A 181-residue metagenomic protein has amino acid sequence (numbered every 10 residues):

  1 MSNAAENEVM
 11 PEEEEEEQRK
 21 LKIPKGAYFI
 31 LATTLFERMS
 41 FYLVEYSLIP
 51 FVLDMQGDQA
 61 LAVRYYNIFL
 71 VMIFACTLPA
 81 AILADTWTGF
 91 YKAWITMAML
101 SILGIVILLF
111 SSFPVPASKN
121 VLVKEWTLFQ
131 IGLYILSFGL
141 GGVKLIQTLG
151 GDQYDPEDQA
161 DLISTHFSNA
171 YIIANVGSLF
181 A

Functional and structural regions predicted by a protein language model:
M1-T34, R38, N120: Cytosolic juxtamembrane N-terminal segment immediately preceding the first transmembrane helix of multi-pass
L35, S118-V143: Hydrophobic core of transmembrane alpha-helices in multi-pass small-molecule transporters, especially MFS/SLC-type
R38, Y42, S137-L145, L179: Small-residue-rich segments within alpha-helical transmembrane domains of MFS-like 12-TM solute carriers
Y46-L61: Short amphipathic helix-loop junctions that connect adjacent transmembrane helices in Major Facilitator Superfamily/SLC
L48, L140-E157: Intracellular juxtamembrane helix-capping segments at the cytosolic ends of symmetry-related transmembrane helices
R64-D85, L179: Central cavity-lining transmembrane alpha-helices of secondary-active solute carriers, predominantly the Major
T86-S101: Cytoplasmic membrane-interface "Motif A"-like loop-to-helix N-cap segments of 12-TM Major Facilitator Superfamily
M99-V123: C-terminal ends and interior cores of transmembrane alpha-helices in multi-pass membrane transporters/permeases
